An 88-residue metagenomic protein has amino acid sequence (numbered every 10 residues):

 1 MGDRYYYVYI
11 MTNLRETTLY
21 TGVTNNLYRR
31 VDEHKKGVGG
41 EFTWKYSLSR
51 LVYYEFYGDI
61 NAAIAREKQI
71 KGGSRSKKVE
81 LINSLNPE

Functional and structural regions predicted by a protein language model:
M1-G40, W44-K71, K78-E88: GIY-YIG nuclease catalytic motif and its immediate N-terminal context
